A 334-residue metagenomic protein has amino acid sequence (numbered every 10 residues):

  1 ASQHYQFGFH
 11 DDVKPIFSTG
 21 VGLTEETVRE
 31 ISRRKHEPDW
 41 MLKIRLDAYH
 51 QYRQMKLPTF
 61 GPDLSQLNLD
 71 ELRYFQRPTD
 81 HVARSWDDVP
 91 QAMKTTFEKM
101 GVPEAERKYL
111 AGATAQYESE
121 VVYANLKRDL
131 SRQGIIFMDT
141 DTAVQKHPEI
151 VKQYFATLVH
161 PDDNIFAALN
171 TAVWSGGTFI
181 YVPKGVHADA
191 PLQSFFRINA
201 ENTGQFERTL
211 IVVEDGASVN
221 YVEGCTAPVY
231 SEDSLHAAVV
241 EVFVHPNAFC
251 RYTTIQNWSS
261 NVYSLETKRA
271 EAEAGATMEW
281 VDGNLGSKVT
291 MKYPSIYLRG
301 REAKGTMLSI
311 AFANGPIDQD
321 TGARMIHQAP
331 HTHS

Functional and structural regions predicted by a protein language model:
A1-E207, V212-G216, G224-C225: N-terminal leader/transition segments
Y123-N125, D129-S334: Conserved beta-strand/loop scaffold segments within soluble protein domains that form the structured core and edges
